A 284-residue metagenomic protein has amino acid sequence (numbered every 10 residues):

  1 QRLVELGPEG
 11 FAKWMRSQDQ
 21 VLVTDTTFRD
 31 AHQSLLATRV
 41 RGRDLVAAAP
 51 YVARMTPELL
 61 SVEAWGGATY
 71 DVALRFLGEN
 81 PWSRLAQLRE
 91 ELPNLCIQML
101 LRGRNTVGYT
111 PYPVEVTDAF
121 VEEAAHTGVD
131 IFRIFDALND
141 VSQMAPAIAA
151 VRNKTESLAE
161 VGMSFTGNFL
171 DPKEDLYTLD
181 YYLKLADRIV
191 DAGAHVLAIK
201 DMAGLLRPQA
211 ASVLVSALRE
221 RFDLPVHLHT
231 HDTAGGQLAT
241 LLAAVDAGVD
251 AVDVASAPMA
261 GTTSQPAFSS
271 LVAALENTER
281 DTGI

Functional and structural regions predicted by a protein language model:
Q1-R133, A137-I284: Catalytic cores and adjacent flexible loops of soluble metabolic enzymes that perform enolate/carbanion chemistry on
